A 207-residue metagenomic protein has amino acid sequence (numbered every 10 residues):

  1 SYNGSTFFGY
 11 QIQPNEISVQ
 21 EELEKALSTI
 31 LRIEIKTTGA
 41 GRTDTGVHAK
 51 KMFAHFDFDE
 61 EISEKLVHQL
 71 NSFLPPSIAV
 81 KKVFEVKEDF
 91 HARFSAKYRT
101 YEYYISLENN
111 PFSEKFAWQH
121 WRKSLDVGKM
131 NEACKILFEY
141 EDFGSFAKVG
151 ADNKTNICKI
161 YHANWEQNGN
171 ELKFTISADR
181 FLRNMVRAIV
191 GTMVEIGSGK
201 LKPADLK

Functional and structural regions predicted by a protein language model:
S1-K207: Structured-RNA-binding interfaces characteristic of tRNA pseudouridine synthases
